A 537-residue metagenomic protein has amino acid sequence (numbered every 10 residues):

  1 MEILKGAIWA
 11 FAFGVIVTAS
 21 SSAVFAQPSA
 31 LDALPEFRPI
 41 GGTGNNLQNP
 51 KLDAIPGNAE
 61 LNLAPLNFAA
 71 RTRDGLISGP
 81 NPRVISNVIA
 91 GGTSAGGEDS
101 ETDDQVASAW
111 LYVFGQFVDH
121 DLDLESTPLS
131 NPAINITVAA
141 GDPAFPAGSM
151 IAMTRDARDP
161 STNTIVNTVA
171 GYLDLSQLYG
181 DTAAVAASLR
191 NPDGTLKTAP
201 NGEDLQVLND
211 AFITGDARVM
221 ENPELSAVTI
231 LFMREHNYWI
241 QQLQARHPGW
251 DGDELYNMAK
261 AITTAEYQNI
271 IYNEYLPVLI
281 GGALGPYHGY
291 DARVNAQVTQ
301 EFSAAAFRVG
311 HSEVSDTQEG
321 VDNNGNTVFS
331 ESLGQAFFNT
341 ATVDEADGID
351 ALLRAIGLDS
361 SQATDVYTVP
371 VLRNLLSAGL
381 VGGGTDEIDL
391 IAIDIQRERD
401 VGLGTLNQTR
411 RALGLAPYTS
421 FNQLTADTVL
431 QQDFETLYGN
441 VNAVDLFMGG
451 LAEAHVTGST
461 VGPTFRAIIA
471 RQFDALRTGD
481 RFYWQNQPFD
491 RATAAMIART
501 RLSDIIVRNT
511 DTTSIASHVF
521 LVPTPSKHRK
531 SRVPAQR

Functional and structural regions predicted by a protein language model:
M1-F11: Bacterial N-terminal signal peptides that target proteins for export
W9-S20: Bacterial N-terminal signal peptides
F13, A23-V24, D251: Cleavable N-terminal signal peptides
A26-Y238, Q242, M258-A261, A265-I388 (+4 more regions): N-terminal accessory/cap region of cofactor-dependent oxidoreductases and related radical enzymes
Q244-Y256: Short, charged, surface-exposed loops that flank catalytic or proteolytic processing sites
T419-L437: Short linear, low-complexity motifs centered on an aromatic residue
